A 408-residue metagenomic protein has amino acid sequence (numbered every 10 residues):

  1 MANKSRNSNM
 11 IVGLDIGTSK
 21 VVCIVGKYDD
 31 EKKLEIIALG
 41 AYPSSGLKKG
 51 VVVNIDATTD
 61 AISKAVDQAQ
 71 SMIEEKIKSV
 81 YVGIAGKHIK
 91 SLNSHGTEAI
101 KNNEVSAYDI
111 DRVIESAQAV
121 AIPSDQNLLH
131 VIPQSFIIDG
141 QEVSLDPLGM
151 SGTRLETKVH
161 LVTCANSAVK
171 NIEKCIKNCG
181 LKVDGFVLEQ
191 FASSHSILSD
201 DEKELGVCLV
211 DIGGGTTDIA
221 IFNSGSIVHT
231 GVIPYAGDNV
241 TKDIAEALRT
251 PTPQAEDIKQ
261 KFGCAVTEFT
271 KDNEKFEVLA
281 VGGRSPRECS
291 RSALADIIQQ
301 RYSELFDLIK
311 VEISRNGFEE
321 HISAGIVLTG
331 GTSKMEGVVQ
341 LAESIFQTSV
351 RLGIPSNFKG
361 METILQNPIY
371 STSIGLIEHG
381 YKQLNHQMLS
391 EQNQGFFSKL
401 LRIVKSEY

Functional and structural regions predicted by a protein language model:
M1-K20, I24-L209, S226-I227, G237 (+7 more regions): Nucleotide/phosphate-binding catalytic cleft detector across ATP-hydrolyzing and phosphate-transferring enzymes
D15, D211, E304, V311 (+2 more regions): Extended, folded domain segments that form the structural surfaces/walls around functional sites
V82-K87, A324-K334: Glycine-rich beta-strand-to-loop/alpha-helix junction loops that act as flexible
D218-A220: A structural feature that tracks compact, well-ordered secondary-structure segments with a strong bias toward
N223: A cytosolic small-molecule/anion-sensing beta-strand core signal
A236, V240, K334, I369-G375: Catalytic-loop motifs flanking and including active-site residues across diverse enzymes
I309, L328, L376: Hydrophobic, well-ordered secondary-structure elements that form the walls of internal hydrophobic environments
